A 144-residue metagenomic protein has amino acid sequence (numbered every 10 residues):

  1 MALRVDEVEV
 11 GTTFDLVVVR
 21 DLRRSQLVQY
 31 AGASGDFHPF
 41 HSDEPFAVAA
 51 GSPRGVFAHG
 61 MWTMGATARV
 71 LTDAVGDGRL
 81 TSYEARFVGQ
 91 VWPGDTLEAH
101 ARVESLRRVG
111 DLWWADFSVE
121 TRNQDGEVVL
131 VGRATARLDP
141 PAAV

Functional and structural regions predicted by a protein language model:
M1-D15, V91-V144: HotDog/MaoC-like acyl-thioester-processing domains
M1-S82, P141-V144: Hot-dog-fold acyl-thioester-processing enzymes
G32-S34, A47, S82-Y83, G110 (+2 more regions): Short, charged/polar low-complexity linear motifs in solvent-exposed/disordered segments
L71-D95, A99: Mid-chain, well-packed structural core segment of small domains
